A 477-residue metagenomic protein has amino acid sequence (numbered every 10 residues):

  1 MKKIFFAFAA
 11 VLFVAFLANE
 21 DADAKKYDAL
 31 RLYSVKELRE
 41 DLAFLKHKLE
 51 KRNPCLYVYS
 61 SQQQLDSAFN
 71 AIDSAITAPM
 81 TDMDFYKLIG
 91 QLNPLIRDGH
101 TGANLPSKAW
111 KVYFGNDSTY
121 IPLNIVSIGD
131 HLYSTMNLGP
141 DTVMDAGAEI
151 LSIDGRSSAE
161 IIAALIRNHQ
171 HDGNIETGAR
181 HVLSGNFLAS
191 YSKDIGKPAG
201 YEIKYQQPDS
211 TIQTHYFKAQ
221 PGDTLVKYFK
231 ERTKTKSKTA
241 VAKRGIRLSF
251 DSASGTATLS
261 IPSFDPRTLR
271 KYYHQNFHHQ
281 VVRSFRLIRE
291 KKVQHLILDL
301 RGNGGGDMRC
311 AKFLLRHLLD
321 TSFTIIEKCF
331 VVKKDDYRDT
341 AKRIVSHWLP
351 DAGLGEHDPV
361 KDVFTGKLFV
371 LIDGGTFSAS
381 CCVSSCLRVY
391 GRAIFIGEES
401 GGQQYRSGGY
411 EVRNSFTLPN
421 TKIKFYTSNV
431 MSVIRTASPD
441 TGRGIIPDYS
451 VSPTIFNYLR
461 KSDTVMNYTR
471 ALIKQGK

Functional and structural regions predicted by a protein language model:
M1-K26, L45: Bacterial Sec-dependent N-terminal signal peptides
K2-K3, R301, R388: Basic side chains
A9, R301, T376: Flexible loop residues that form catalytic and substrate-binding hotspots at small-molecule/glycan-binding clefts
A10, R156, F264, G374 (+1 more regions): Short, solvent-exposed coil/turn elements at secondary-structure transition points
V14-A18, K36, S346-G353: A subset of signal/propeptide-processing and intrinsically disordered low-complexity segments in secreted/extracellular
A22-L296, G302-G304, R309, F313-R316 (+6 more regions): Flexible, low-complexity junctional segments that flank or bridge functional domains
R301-G302, A393: Short glycine- and Lys/Arg-enriched binding-loop motifs that mark or flank ligand-binding interfaces
D307-L459, L472: Conserved acidic, small-residue-rich alpha-beta core segments centered on
